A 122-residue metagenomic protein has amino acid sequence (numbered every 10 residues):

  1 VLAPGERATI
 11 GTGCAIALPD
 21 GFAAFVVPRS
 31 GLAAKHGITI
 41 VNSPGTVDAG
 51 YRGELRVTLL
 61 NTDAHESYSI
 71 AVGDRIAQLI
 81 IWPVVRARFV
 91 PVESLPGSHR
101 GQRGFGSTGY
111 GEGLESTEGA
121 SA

Functional and structural regions predicted by a protein language model:
V1-V85: Compact, glycine-rich, soluble single-domain proteins
R75, V85-A122: Helix-rich terminal scaffold detector
